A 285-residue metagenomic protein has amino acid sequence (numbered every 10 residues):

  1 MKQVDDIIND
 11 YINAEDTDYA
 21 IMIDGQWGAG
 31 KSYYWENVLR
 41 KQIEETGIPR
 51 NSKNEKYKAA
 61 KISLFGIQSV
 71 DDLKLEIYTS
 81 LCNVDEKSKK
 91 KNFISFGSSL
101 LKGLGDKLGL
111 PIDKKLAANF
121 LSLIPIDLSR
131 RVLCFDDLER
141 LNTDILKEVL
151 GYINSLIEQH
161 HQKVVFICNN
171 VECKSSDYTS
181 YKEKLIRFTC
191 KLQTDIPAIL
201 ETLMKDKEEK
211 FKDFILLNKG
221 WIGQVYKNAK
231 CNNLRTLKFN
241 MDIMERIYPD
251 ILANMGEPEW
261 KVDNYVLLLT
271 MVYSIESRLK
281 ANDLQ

Functional and structural regions predicted by a protein language model:
M1-D18: Pre-Walker A adenine-sensing motif
N13-D16, N51-E55, L123-L128, N154-Q162 (+1 more regions): Conserved catalytic network of the ASCE P-loop NTPase/AAA+ motor domain
A20, G25-Q26, S32-W35, R40-R131 (+1 more regions): P-loop NTPase nucleotide-binding core
W27-A29, F65-V70, N170-K174, D195-I199: Conserved nucleotide-binding/hydrolysis micro-motifs of P-loop NTPases
I126-V171: Conserved Walker B catalytic segment
D177-D195: A short helix-turn-beta junction within AAA+ P-loop NTPase domains corresponding to the substrate/partner-engaging
L192-T270: Amphipathic alpha-helical segments of the small helical/lid subdomains adjacent to P-loop NTPase cores
D283-Q285: Trafficking entry modules
